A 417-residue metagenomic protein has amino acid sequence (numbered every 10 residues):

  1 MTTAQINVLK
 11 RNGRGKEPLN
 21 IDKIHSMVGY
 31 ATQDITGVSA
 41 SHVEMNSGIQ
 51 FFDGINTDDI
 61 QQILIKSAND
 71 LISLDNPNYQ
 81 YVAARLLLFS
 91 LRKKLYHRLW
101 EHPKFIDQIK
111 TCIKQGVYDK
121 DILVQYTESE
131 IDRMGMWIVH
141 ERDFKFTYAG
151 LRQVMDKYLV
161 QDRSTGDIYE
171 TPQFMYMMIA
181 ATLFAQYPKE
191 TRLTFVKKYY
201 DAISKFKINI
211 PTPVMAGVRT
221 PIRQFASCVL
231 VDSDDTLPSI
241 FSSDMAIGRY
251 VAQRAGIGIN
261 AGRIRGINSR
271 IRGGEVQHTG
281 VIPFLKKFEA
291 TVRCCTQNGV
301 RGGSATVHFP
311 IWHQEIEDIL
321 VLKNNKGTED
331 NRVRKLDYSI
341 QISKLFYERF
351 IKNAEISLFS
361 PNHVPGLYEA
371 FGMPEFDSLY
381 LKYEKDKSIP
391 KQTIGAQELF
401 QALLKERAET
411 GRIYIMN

Functional and structural regions predicted by a protein language model:
M1-N417: Extended catalytic cores of very large enzyme megasubunits
